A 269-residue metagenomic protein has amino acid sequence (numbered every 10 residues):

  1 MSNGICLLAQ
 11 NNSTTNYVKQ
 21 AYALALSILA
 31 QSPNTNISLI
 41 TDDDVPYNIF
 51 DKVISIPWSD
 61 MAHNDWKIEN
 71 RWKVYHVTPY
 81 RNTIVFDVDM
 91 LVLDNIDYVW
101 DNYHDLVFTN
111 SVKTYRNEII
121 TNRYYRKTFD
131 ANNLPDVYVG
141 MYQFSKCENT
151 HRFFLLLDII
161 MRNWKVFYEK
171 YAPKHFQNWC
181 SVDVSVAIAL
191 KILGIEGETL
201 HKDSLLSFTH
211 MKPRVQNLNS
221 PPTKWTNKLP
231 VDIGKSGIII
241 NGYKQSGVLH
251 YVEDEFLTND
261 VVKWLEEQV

Functional and structural regions predicted by a protein language model:
M1-K19: N-proximal low-complexity "stem/linker" segments adjacent to membrane-targeting elements
M1-L7, L39, I49-F50, N132-M141 (+1 more regions): A glycosyltransferase accessory/donor-loop signature
S27-N34: Short, acidic, metal-binding catalytic loop of nucleotide-sugar glycosyltransferases
N34-D42, I84, F108-T109: Short, hydrophobic beta-strand segments that form beta-sheet elements in well-ordered domains
L39-P46, M90-N95: Short, polar loop motifs at secondary-structure junctions
D43-D51, Y98-N102: Short loop/helix-cap segments at secondary-structure boundaries that form the rim of catalytic
S55, K67-I119: GT-A fold catalytic core of metal-dependent nucleotide-sugar glycosyltransferases, centered on the diacidic
T109-A131, L265-Q268: A short, conserved beta-to-alpha structural element at the edge of catalytic cores that scaffolds binding
